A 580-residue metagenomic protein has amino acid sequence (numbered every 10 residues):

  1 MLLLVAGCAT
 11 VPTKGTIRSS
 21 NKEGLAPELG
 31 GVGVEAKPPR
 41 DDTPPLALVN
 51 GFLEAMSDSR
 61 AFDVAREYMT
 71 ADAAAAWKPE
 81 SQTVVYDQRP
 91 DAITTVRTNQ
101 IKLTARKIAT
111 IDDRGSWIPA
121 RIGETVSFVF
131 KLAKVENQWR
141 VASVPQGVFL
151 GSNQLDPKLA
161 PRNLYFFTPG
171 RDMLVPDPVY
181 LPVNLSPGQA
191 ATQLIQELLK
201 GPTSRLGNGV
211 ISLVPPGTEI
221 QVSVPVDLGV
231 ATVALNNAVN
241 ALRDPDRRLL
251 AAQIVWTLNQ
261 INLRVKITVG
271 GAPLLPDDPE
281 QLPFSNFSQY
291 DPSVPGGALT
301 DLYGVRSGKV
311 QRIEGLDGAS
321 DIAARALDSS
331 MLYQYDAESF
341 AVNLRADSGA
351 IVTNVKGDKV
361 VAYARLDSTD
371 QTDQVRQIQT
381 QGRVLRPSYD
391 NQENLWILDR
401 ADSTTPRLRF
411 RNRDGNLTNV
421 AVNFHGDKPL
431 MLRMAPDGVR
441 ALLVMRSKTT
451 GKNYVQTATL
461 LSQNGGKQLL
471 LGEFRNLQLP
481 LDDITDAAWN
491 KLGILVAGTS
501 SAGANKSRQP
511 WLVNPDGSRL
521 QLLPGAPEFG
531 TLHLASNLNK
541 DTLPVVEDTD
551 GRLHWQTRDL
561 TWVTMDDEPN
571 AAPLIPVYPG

Functional and structural regions predicted by a protein language model:
L4-G7: C-terminal motif of bacterial Sec signal peptides marking the signal peptidase cleavage site
A9-G580: Bimodal "functional hotspot" detector
